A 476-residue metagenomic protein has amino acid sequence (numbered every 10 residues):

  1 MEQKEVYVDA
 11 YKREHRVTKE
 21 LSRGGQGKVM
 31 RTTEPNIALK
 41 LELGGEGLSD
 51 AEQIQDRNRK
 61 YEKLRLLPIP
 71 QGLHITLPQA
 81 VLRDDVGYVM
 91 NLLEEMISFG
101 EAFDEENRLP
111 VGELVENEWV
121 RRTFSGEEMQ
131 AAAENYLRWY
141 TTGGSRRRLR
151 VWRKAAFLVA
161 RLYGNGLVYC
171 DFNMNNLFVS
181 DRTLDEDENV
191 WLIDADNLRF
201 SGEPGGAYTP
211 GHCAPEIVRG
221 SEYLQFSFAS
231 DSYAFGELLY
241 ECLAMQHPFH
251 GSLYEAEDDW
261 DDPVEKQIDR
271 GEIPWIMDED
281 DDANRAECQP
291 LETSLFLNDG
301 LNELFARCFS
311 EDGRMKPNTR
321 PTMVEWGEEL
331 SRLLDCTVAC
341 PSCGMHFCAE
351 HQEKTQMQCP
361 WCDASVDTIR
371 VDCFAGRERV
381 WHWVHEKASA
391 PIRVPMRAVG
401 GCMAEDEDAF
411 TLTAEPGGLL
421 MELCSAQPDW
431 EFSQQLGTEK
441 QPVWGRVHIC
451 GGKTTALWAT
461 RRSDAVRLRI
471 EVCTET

Functional and structural regions predicted by a protein language model:
E14-Y88, E94-T142: ATP-binding glycine-rich loop module of kinase domains
R150-R153, V159-R182: Catalytic-loop of the protein kinase fold
I193-R199: Activation of the activation-loop gatekeeper triad in protein kinase-fold domains
E203-S221: Conserved activation segment of eukaryotic-like protein kinases, specifically the C-terminal portion of the activation
I217-A229, S252: Conserved end of the kinase activation segment
S230, L239-N302: Conserved C-lobe activation region of Hanks-type protein kinase-like domains
A306-T337: Terminal C-lobe "cap" of eukaryotic-type protein kinase domains
F432-T476: C-terminal boundary/linker segments immediately following FHA domains
